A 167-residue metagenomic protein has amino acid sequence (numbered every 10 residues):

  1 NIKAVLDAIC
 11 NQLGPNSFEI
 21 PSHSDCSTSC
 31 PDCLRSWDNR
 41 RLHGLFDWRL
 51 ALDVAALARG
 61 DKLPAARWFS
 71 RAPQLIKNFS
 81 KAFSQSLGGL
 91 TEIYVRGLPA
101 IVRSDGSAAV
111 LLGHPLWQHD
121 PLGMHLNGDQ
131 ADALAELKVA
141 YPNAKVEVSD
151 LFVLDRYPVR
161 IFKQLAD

Functional and structural regions predicted by a protein language model:
N1, A166-D167: Accessible peptide chain termini
N1-S86, D105: Extended, highly charged accessory segments
N78-G128, L151-L165: Active-site metal-binding core of divalent-cation-utilizing nuclease and nuclease-like domains
Y141-A144: Long, compositionally biased low-complexity segments enriched in polar/charged residues
E147-V148: Acidic, proline-/serine-/threonine-rich low-complexity intrinsically disordered repeat tracts
